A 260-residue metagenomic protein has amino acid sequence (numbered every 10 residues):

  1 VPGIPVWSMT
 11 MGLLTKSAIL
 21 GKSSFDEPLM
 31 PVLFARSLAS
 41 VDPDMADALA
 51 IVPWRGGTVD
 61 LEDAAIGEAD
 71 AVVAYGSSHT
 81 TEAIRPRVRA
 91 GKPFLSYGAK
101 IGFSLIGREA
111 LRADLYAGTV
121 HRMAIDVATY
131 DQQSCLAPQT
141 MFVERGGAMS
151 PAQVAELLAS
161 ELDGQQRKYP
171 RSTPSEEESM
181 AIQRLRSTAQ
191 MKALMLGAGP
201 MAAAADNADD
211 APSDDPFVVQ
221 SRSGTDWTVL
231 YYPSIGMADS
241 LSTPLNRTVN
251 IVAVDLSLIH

Functional and structural regions predicted by a protein language model:
V1-I125: Rossmann-like NAD(P) dinucleotide-binding subdomain of oxidoreductase/dehydrogenase enzymes
P2-G3, M149-S150, A238: Flexible loop/turn segments at secondary-structure boundaries
S40, T80-G224: ALDH superfamily catalytic-core signature
I51-R55, Y232, I251-D255: Short acidic-hydrophobic, aromatic-tinged amphipathic segments that line or gate anion-handling sites
E68-A69, P138, T248: Short, well-ordered alpha-helix to beta-strand connector turns
A128-Y130, G236-D239: Short beta-strand/turn micro-motifs at beta-sheet edges
S221-L230, M237-I251: Conserved glycine-rich beta-strand-loop-beta hairpin in the small C-terminal domain of fold type I
H260: Conserved small/polar residues in nucleotide/adenosyl-binding loops
